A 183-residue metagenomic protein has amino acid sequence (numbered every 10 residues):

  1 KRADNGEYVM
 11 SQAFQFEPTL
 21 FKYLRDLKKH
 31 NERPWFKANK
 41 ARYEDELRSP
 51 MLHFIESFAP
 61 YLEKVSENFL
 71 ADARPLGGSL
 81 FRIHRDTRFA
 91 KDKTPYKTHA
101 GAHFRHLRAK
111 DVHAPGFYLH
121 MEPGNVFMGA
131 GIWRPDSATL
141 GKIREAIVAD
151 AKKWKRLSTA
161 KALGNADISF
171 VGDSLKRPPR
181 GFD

Functional and structural regions predicted by a protein language model:
G6-K37: Short, charged, low-complexity amphipathic alpha-helix
R25-I83: Active-site acidic/histidine clusters and adjacent loop/turn architecture that either coordinate catalytic ions
A73-L76, P95-K97, V112, L163 (+1 more regions): A generic structural signal for short, non-catalytic loop/turn and secondary-structure boundary residues
I83, G101, S174-D183: Aromatic/basic-lined ligand-recognition segments that form π-stacking hydrophobic pockets flanked by Lys/Arg to engage
H84-A149: Aromatic- and glycine-enriched beta-alpha-beta binding-site module
F127-R180: A contiguous pocket-lining binding segment that forms or flanks enzyme active sites
